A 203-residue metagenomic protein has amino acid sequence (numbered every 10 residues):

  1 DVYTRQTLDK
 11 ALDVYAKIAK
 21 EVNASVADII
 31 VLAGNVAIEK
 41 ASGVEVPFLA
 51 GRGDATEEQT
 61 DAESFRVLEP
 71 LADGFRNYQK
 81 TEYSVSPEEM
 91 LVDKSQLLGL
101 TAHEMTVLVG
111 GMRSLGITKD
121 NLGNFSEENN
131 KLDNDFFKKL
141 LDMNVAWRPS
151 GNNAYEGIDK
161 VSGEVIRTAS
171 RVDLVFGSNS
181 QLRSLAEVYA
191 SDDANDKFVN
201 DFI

Functional and structural regions predicted by a protein language model:
D1-I203: Long, well-ordered alpha/beta core segments of mature domains
